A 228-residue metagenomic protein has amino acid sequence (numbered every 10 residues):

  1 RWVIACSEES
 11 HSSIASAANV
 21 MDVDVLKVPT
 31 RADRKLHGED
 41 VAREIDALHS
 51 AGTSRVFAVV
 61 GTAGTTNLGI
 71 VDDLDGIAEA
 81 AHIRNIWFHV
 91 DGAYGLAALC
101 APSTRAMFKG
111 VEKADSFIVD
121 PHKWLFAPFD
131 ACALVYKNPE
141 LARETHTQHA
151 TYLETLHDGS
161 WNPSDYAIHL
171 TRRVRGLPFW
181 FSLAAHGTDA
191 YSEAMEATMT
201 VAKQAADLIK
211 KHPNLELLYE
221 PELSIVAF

Functional and structural regions predicted by a protein language model:
R1-L141: Conserved PLP-enzyme active-site core in the AAT-like
W2, F57, L177, E222-S224: Short amphipathic alpha-helical segments
V23, P213-E216: A generic structural motif
T53, Y191-A194, L218-Y219: Extended hydrophobic-aromatic, low-complexity segments
T65, R84, K109-K210: Active-site C-terminal subdomain of aminotransferase-like
E216-F228: Conserved PLP-binding catalytic core of the aspartate aminotransferase-like
